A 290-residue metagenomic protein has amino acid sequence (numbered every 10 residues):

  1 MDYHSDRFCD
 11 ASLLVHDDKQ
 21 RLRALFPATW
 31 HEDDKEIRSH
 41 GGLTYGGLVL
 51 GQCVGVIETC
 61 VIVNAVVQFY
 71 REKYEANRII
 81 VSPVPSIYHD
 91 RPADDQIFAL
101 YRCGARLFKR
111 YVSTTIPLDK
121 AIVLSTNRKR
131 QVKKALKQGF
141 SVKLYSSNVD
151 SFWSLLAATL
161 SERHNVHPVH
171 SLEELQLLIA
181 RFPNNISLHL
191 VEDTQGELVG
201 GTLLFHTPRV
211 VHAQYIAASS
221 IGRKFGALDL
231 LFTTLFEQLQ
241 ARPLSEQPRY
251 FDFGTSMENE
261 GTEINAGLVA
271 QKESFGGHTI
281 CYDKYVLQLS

Functional and structural regions predicted by a protein language model:
M1-K19, R23-K35, P83-R223: A conserved beta-strand-loop-helix scaffold within acyl/acetyltransferase catalytic domains
F8-D10, K73-A76, L244-P248: Short, high-confidence coil segments that cap the C-terminus of an alpha-helix and link into the following beta-strand
L14, V61-A65, N185-L289: Aromatic (often tryptophan-rich) hydrophobic motifs at membrane interfaces
E36-C53, R209-S220, G254: Conserved acetyl-CoA binding element of GNAT-fold acetyltransferases
G41-D90: A gly/proline- and charged-residue-enriched helix-loop-helix capping module
G41-Y45, K109, I280: Short, solvent-exposed loop/turn segments at the edges of secondary structure
E58-I62, N148, F152, A227: Short amphipathic alpha-helical segments
